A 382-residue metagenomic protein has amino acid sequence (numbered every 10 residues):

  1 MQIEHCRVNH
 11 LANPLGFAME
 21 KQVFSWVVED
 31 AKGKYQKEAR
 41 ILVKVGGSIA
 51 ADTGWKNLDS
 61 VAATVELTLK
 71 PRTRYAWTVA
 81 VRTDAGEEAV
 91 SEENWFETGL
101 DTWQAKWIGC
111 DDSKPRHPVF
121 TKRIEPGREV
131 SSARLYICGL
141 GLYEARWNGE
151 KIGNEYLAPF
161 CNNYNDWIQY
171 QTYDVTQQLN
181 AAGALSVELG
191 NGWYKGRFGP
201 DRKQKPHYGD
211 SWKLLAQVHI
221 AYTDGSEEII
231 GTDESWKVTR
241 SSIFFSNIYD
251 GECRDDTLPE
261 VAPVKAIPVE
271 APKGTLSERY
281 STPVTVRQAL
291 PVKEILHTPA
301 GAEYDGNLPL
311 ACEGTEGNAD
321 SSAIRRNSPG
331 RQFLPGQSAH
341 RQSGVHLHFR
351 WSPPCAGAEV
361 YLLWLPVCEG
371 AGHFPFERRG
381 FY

Functional and structural regions predicted by a protein language model:
M1-Y382: Extracellular/oxidizing-compartment recognition motifs
